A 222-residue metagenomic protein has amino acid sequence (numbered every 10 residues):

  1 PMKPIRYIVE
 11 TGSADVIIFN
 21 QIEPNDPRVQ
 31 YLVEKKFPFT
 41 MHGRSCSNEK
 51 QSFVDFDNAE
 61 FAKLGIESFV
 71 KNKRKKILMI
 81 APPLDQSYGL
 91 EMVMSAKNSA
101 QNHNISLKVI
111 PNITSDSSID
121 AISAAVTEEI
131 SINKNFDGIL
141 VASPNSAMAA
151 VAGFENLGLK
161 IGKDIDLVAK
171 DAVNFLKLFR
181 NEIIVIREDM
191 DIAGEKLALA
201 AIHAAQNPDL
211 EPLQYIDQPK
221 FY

Functional and structural regions predicted by a protein language model:
P1-E67, S131: Alpha-helical recognition/docking segments in bacterial nutrient-uptake and carbohydrate-utilization systems
P1-M2, V54-L64, I80-A125, L140-M148 (+3 more regions): Hinge/beta->alpha junction and helix N-cap segments in small-molecule ligand-binding domains
V33, Q101, E155: Anion (oxyanion) recognition and catalysis
P38, R74-I77, G138: Residues that mark the start of a beta-strand
K76, L107-V109, I161-D166: Short acidic capping loops at alpha-helix termini that bridge into adjacent secondary structure
I130-Y222: Flexible loop/turn connectors
